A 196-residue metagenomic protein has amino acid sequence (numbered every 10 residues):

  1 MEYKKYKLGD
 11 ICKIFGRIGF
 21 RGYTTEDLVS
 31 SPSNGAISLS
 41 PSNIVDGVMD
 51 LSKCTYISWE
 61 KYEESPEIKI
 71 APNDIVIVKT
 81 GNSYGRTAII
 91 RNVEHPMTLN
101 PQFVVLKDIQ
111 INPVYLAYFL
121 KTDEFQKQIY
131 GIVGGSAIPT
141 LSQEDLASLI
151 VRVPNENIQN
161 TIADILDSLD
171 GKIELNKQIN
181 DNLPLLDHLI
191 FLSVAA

Functional and structural regions predicted by a protein language model:
M1-G22, S148-A196: Non-catalytic DNA-recognition/assembly elements of restriction-modification systems
K5-L28, S42-P72: Sequence-specific dsDNA recognition surfaces
S40-P41, W59-K121: A short beta-sheet element
P41, G81, Q143-L146, H188: ATP/adenylate-binding site constellation spanning eukaryotic-like Ser/Thr protein kinases, ABC-transporter
I44-V45, N82-S83, G134-G135: Short glycine-enriched loops at secondary-structure junctions
P96-F103, V114, G134-A163: A short glycine-rich beta-alpha junction/loop motif
